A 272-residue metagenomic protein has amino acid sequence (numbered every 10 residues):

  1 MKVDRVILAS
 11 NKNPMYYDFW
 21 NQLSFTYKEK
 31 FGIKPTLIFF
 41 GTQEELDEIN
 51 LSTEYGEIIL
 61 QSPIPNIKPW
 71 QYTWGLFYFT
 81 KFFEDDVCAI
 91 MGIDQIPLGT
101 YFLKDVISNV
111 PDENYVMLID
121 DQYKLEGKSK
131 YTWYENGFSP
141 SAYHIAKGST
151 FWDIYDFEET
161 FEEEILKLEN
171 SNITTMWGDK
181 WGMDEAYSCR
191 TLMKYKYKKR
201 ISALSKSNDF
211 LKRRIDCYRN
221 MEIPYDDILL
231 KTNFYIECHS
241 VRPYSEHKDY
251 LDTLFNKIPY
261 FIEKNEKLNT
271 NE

Functional and structural regions predicted by a protein language model:
M1-P65, Y260-E272: N-terminal anchoring/stem segment of glycosyltransferases
L8-K12, L37-G41, W70, M91-I93 (+2 more regions): Short His-Asn-centered micro-motif
K12-P14, T42-E44, I64-P65, D94-P97 (+4 more regions): Short, solvent-exposed loop/turn segments at secondary-structure junctions
Y16, E45-E48, P97-T100, D105-V106 (+4 more regions): Short catalytic/ligand-binding loop motif for oxyanion handling, primarily in non-cytosolic enzymes, centered on
W70-F77, Q95, W181-C189: Conserved glycosyltransferase catalytic-site signature
W74-D121: GT-A fold catalytic core of metal-dependent nucleotide-sugar glycosyltransferases, centered on the diacidic
E113-K147: Short beta-strand-to-loop element that shapes/binds the nucleotide-sugar donor at the catalytic cleft/hinge
Y143, S149-I262: Catalytic core and acceptor-binding pocket of nucleotide-sugar-dependent glycosyltransferases
